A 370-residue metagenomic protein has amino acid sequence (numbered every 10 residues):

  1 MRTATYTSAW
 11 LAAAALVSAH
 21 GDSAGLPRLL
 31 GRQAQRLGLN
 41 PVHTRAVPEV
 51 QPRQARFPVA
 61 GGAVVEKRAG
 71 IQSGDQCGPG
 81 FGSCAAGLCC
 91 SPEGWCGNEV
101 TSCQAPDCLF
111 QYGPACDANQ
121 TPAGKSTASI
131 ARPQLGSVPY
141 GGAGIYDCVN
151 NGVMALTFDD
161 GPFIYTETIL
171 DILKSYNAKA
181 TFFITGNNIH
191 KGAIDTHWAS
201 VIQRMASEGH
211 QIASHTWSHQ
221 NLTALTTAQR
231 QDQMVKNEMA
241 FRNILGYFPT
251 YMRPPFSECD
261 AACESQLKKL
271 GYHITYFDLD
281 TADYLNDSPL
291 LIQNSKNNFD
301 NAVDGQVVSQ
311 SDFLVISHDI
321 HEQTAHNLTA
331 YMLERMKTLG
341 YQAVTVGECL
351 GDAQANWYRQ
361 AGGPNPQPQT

Functional and structural regions predicted by a protein language model:
M1-W10: Classical eukaryotic N-terminal signal peptides for Sec-dependent ER targeting/secretion, especially the positively
A4-T5, L16-L156, F163-T168, I194-T196 (+4 more regions): N-terminal pre-catalytic segment of deacetylase/amide-hydrolase enzymes
R32, T157-G161, F183-N187, T216-S218 (+4 more regions): Active-site-proximal beta-strand/loop segments in catalytic clefts of secreted hydrolases
S126-N221, T227-P249, R335, G351: Active-site beta->alpha N-cap acidic-glycine motif
Y176, E208-G209, L270, S311 (+1 more regions): Structured helix-beta-strand junction loops
K179, Q211, H273, D280 (+1 more regions): Residue-level detector of anion-binding/catalytic polar loops
H197, S218-Y247, E258-Q310, A325-N327: Alpha-helical scaffold elements lining the catalytic groove of polysaccharide deacetylases
D300-G347: Catalytic grooves of carbohydrate-active enzymes
